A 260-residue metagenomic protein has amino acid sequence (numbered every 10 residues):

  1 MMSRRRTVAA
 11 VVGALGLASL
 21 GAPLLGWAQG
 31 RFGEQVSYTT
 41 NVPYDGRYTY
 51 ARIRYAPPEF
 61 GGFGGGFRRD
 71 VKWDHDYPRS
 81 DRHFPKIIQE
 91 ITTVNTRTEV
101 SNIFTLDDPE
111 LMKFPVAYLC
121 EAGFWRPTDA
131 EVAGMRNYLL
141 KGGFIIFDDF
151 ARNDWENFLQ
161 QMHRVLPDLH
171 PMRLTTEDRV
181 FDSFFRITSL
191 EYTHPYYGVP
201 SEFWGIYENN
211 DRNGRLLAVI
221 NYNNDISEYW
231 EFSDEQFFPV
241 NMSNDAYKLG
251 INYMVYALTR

Functional and structural regions predicted by a protein language model:
M1-V12: N-terminal secretory signal peptides and thylakoid transit peptides that target proteins across membranes
V11-P23: Bacterial N-terminal signal peptides
L24-V116, A122-G123, D225-I226, F232-R260: Aromatic-Pro/Gly-enriched surface loop or interdomain linker that acts as a lid/target-recognition segment
R31-F32, P58-G64, D154-F232, P239-Y247 (+1 more regions): An acidic, glycine-rich "communication" segment
G46-T49, M112-A117, K141-F144, L169-H170 (+1 more regions): Loop/turn elements at helix/coil->beta-strand transitions in domains of secreted/extracellular proteins
Y50, V116-E156: Short alpha-beta junction capping motif
V94-F104, F147-A151, L169-E177: Surface-exposed patches in mature extracellular/periplasmic domains of secreted proteins
